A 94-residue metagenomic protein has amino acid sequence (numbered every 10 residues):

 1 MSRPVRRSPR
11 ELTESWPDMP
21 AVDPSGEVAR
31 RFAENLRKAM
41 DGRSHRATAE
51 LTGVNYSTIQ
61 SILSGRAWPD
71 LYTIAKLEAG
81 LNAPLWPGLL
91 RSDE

Functional and structural regions predicted by a protein language model:
S2-H45, L51, W86-L89: A short, Lys/Arg-rich alpha-helix, primarily the initiator
E34, K38, S61, K76-A79 (+1 more regions): DNA-binding alpha-helical recognition surfaces that contact promoter or target DNA
H45, Y56, L71-I74: Helix-turn-helix DNA-binding elements, focusing on the entry/boundary residues of the two helices that contact DNA
R46-A49, I59-Q60, G80: A generic structural signal for ordered secondary structure
G53-P69: Recognition helix of helix-turn-helix/homeodomain-like DNA-binding domains that insert into the DNA major groove
N55, S92-D93: Positions that flank functional sites
Y72-P87: DNA major-groove recognition helix of helix-turn-helix/homeodomain DNA-binding modules
